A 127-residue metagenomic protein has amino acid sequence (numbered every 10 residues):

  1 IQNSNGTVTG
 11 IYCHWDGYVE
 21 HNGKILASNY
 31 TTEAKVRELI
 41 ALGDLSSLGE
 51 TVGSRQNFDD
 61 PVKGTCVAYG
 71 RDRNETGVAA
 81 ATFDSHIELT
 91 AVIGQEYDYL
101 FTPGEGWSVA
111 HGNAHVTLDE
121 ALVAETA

Functional and structural regions predicted by a protein language model:
I1-G17: Short, extreme N-terminal segment that most often corresponds to the first beta-strand
Y18-N29: Short, surface-exposed linear segments at secondary-structure transitions and domain or protein termini
S28-A127: Low-complexity intrinsically disordered segments
